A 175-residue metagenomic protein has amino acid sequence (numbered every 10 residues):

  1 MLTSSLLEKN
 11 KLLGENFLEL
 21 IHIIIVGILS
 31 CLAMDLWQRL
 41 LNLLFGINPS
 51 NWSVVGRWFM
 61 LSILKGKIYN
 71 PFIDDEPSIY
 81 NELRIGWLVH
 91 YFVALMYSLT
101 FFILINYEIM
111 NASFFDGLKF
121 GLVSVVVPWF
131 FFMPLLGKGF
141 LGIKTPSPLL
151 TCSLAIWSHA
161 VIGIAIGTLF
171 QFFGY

Functional and structural regions predicted by a protein language model:
L2-Y175: Juxtamembrane/disordered regions of integral membrane proteins
